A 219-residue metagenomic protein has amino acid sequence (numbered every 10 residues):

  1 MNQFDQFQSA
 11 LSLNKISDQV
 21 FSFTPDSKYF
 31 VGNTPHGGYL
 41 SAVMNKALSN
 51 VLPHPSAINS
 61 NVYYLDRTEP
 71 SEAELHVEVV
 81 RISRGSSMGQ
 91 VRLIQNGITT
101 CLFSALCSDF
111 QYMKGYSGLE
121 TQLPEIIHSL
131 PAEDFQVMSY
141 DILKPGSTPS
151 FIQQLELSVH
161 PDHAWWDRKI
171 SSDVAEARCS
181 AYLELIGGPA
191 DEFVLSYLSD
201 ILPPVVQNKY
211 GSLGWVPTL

Functional and structural regions predicted by a protein language model:
M1-L219: Terminal targeting signals and extreme-terminal segments of soluble enzymes
